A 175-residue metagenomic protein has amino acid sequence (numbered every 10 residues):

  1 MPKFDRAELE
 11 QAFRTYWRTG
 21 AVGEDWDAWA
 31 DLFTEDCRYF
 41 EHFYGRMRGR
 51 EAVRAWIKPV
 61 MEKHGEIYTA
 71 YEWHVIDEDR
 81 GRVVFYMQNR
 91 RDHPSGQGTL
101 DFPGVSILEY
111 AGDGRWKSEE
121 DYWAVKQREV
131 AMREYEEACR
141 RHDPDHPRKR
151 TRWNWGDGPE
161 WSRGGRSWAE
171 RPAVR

Functional and structural regions predicted by a protein language model:
P2-E35, E170: Short acidic-aromatic low-complexity motifs
K3-F4, K58-R175: A beta-strand edge to alpha-helix "cap/lid" segment located at domain peripheries
R6, W26-V83: A solvent-exposed, acidic/Ser-Thr-rich amphipathic alpha-helical stretch
E10-F13, R50-V53, D101: A structural signal for well-ordered alpha-helical scaffolds and beta->alpha junctions
T15-Y16, F40-F43, P94-S95: A general structural-boundary detector
W17, A21, D25-W29, Y44 (+3 more regions): Tryptophan-centered motif/residue detector
